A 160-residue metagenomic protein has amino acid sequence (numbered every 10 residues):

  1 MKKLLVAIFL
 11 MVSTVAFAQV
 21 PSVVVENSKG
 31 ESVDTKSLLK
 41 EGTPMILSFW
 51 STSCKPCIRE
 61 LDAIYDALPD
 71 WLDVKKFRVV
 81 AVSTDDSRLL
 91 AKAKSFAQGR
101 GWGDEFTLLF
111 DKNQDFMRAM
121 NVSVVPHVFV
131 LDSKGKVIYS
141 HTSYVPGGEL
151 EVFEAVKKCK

Functional and structural regions predicted by a protein language model:
L4-T14: Sec-dependent N-terminal signal peptides
A16-A18: Boundary at the C-terminal end of the N-terminal hydrophobic targeting segment
V24-P44: A short beta-strand-turn-helix
G42-M45, W50-S53, D86, V124: Short pre-active-site segment immediately N-terminal to redox-active cysteine/selenocysteine motifs in thiol-based
F49-A63: Conserved redox-active cysteine motifs that mediate thiol-disulfide chemistry, especially di-cysteine Cys-X(1-2)-Cys
R59-R100, D115-R118: Structural microenvironment flanking redox-active thiols in thiol-disulfide oxidoreductases
F96-F129: Short, internal strand/loop/helix patches that form the active-site neighborhood or redox-interaction surface
V130-K160: Thiol-/selenol-based redox modules, centered on thioredoxin-like and closely related oxidoreductase domains
